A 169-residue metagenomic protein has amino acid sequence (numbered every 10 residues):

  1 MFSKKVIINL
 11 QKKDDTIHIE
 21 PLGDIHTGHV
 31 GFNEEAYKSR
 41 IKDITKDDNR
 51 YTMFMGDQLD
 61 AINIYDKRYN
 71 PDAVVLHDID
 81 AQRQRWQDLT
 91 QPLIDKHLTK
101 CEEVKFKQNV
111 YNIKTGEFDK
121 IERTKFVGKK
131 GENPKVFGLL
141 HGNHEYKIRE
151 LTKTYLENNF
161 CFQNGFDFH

Functional and structural regions predicted by a protein language model:
M1-Q11: A short, compositionally biased domain-edge/stem linker segment
I7, T16, L22, T27-F168: Core catalytic region of metal-dependent phosphoesterases/phosphodiesterases, especially metallo-beta-lactamase-like
